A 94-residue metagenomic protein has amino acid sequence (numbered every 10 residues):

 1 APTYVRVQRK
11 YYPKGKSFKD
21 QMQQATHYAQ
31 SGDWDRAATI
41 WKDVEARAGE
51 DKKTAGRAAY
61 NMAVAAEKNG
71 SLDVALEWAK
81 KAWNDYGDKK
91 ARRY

Functional and structural regions predicted by a protein language model:
A1-K52, R57-A58, N69, N84-D85 (+1 more regions): C-terminal/domain-edge helix-coil "capping" segments
N61: Surface-exposed aromatic
V64-E77, Y94: Alpha-helical linker/edge segments of TPR/alpha-solenoid repeat scaffolds and analogous pre-/post-domain helices
